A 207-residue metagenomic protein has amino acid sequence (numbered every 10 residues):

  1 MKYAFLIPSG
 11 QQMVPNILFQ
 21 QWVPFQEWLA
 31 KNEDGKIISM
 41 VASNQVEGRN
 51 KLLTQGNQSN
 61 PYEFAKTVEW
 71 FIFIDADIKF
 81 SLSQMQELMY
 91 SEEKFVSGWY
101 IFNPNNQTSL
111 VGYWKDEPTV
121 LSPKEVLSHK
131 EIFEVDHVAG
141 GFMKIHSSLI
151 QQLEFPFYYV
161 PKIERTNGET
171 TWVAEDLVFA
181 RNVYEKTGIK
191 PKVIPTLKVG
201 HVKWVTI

Functional and structural regions predicted by a protein language model:
M1-E47: N-proximal low-complexity "stem/linker" segments adjacent to membrane-targeting elements
Y3, E69, K94: Conserved acidic residues
Q20-P24, K51, E87, V178 (+1 more regions): Alpha-helical elements of Rossmann-like donor-binding domains used by nucleotide-donor carbohydrate transfer enzymes
E27-N32, N57-T67: Alpha-helix termini
Q45-F64, A180-R181: Short, conserved alpha-helix that lines the donor NDP-sugar binding/gating region of sugar-transfer enzymes
L53, S81-I163: Conserved catalytic core of nucleotide-sugar-dependent glycosyltransferases
E63-K79: Short beta-strand-to-loop acidic/aromatic patch adjacent to the donor-nucleotide binding site
P156-Y159, I163-I207: Catalytic donor-sugar/metal-binding loop of nucleotide-sugar-dependent glycosyltransferases
